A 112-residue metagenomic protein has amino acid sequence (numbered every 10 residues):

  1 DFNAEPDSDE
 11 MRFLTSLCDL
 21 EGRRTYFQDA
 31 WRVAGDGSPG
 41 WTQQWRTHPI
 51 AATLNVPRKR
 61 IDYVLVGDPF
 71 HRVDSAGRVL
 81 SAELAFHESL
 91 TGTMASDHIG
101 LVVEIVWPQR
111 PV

Functional and structural regions predicted by a protein language model:
N3-V112: Metal-dependent phosphoester-hydrolase catalytic domains
